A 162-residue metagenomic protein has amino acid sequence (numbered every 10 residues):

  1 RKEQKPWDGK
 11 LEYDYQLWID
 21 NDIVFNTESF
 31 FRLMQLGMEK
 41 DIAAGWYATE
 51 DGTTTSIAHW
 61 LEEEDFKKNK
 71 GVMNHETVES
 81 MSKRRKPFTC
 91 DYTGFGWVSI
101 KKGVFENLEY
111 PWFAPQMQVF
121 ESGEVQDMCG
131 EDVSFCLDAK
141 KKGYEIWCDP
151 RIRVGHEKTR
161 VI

Functional and structural regions predicted by a protein language model:
R1-E12: Alpha-helix termini
K10-V24: Short beta-strand-to-loop acidic/aromatic patch adjacent to the donor-nucleotide binding site
L11-Y13, E39-D41, Y144: Short, high-confidence coil segments that cap the C-terminus of an alpha-helix and link into the following beta-strand
I19-N21, G45-A48, R151: Active-site-proximal beta-strand/loop segments in catalytic clefts of secreted hydrolases
D22, M34-L36, V161: Polar low-complexity intrinsically disordered regions
N26-Q118: Conserved catalytic core of nucleotide-sugar-dependent glycosyltransferases
T89, P111-A114, V119-C129, V133-H156 (+1 more regions): Catalytic donor-sugar/metal-binding loop of nucleotide-sugar-dependent glycosyltransferases
